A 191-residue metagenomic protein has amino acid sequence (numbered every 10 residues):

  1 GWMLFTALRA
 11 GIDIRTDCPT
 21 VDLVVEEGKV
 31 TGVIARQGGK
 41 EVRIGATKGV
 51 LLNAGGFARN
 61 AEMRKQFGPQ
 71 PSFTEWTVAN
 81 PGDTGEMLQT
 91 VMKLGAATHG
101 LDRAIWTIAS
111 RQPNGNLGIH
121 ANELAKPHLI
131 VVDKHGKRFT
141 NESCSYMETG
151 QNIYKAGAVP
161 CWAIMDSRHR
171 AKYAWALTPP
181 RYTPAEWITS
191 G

Functional and structural regions predicted by a protein language model:
G1-D13, V131, R138, W175: Conserved N-terminal/central alpha/beta ligand/cofactor-binding core
R9, Q37-N114, G118: Glycine-rich loop(s) and the adjacent beta-strand/alpha-helix scaffold that form part
T16-V30: A conserved short coil-to-beta-strand element within the FAD-binding core of flavoproteins
V21, G38-K40, G49, G56-A58 (+3 more regions): Short, glycine-/Ser/Thr-/acidic-enriched flexible segments
V25, R36, D133: Short, acidic, Ser/Thr-enriched surface-loop or helix-capping motifs
V33, I44-A46, T140-E142: Short capping micro-motif at the N-terminus of alpha-helices
L88-T90, A97-G191: An anion/pyrophosphate-binding glycine-rich loop and adjacent beta-alpha core in soluble alpha-beta enzymes
